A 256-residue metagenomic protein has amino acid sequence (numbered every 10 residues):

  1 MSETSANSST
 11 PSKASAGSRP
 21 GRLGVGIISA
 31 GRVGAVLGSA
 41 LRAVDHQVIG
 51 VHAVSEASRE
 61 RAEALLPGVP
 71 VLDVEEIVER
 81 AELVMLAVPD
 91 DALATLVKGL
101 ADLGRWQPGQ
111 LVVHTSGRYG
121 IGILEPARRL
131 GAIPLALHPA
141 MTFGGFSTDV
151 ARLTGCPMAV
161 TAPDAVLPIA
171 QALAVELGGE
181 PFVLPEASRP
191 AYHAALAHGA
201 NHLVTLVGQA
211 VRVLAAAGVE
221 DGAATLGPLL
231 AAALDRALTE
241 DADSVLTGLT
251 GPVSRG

Functional and structural regions predicted by a protein language model:
M1-E79: NAD(P)+-binding Rossmann beta1-loop-alpha1 motif at the extreme N-terminus of oxidoreductases
G21-G24, G109, G155: Phosphate-coordination loops involved in phosphoryl transfer and adenosine-cofactor binding
V25-I27, L86, V160: Hydrophobic Val/Ile/Leu positions in short beta-strands of Rossmann-like dinucleotide-binding domains
I49-A53, V112-H114, V160: Short, hydrophobic beta-strand segments that form beta-sheet elements in well-ordered domains
E56, P70-T148: Rossmann-like NAD(P)(H) cofactor-binding subdomain of soluble oxidoreductases
R61-L65, A127-R129, T148-E240: Internal alpha-helical scaffold of NAD(P)-dependent oxidoreductase catalytic cores
A231-G256: Interdomain hinge/lid region at the active-site interface of Rossmann-like NAD(P)-dependent oxidoreductases
